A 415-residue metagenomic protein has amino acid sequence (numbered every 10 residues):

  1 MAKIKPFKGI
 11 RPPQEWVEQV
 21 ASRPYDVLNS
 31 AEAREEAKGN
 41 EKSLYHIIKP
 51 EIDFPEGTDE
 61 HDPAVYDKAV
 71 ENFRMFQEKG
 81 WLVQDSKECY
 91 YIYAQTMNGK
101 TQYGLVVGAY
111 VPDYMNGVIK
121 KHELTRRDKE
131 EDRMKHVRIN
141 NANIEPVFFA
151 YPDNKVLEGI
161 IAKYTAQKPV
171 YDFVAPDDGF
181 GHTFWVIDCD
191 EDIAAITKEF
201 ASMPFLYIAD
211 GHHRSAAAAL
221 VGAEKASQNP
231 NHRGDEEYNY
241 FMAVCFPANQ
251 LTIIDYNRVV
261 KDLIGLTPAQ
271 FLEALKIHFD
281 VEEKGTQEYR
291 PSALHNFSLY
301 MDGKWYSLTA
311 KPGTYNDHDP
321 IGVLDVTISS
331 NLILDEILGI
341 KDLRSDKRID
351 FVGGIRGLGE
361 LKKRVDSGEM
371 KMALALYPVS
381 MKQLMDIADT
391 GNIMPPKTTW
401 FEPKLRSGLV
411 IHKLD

Functional and structural regions predicted by a protein language model:
M1-D415: Surface-exposed, charge/polar-rich loops and edge strands
